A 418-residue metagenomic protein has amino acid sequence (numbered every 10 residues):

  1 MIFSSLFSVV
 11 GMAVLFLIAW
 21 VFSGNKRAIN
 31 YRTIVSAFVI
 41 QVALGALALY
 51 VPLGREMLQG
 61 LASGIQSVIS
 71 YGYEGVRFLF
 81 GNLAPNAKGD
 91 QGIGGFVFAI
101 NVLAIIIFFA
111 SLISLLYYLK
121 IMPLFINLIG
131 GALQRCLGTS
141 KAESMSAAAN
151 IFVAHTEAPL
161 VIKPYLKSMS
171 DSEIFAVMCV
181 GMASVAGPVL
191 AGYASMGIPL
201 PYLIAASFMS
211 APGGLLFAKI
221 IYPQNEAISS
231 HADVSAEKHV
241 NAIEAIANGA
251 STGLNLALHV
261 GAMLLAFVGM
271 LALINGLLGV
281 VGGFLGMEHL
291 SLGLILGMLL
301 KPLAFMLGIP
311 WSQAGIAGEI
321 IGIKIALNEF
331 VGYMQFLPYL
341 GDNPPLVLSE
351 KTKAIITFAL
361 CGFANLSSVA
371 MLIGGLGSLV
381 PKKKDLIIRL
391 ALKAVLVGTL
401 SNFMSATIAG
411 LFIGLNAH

Functional and structural regions predicted by a protein language model:
M1-A99, E244-A247, V260, L264-I274 (+2 more regions): N-terminal alpha-helical transmembrane segments of multi-pass membrane transport and channel/translocase proteins
I2-A13, N101, L290-S291, I356-N365: Structural signature of hydrophobic alpha-helical transmembrane segments
G11-F22, A37-L49, I106-L115, A183-G192 (+5 more regions): Hydrophobic core segments of alpha-helical transmembrane domains in multi-pass membrane transport and ion-translocation
G54, K120-M122, D233-N248, E288-L292: Short, membrane-interfacial amphipathic segments enriched in basic
S70-T139: Hydrophobic alpha-helical hairpins/lids featuring a short glycine-rich hinge
Q134-A194, A317-I408: Alpha-helical membrane segments and immediately flanking helix-loop junctions that form or couple to the substrate/ion
F208-L256: Long, contiguous bundles of hydrophobic transmembrane helices that form the permeation core of multi-pass
S251-P345: Transmembrane helical segments that form the transport core of multi-pass membrane transport proteins
